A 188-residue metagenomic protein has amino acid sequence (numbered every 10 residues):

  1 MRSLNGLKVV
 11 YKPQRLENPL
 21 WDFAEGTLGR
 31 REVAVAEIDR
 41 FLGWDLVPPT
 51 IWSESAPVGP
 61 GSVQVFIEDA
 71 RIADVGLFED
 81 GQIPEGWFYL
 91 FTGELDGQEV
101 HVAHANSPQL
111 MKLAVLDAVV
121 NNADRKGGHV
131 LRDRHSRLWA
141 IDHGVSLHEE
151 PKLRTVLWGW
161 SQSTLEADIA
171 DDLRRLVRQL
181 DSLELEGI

Functional and structural regions predicted by a protein language model:
M1-D96, V100, L113-A123, R134-I141: Conserved ATP-binding subdomain of kinase catalytic cores across diverse folds
A24, D133-I188: C-terminal catalytic region of ATP-dependent kinase domains
A103-N106: Helix-boundary and loop/linker segments of multi-pass membrane transporters
V120, G127, V145: Short, glycine/acidic-enriched loop or turn micro-motifs at the edges of active sites
G128-R132: Hydrophobic residue at the +6 position relative to the catalytic HRD Asp in the kinase catalytic loop
